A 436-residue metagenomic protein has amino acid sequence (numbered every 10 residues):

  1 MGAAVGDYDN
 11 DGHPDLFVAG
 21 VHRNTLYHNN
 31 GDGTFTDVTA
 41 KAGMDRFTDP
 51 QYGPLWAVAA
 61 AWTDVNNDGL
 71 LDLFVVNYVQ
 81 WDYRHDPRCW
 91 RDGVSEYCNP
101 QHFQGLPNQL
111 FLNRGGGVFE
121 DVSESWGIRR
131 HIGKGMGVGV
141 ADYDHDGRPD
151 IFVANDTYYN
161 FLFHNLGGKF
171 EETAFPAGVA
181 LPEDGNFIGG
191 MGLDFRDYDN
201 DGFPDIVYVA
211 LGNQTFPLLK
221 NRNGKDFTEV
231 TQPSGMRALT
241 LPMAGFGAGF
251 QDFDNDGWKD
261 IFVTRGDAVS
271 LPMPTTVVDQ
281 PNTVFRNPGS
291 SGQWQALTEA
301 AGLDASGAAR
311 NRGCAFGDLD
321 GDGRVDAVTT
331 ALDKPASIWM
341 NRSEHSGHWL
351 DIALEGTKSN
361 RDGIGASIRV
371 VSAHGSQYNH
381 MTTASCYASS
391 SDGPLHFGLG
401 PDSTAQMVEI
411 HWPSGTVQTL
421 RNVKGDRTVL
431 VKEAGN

Functional and structural regions predicted by a protein language model:
M1-A4, G43-A61, Q104, G127-G139 (+6 more regions): Repeat-based blade/solenoid architectures
M1-H13, H28, A57-L71, L112 (+7 more regions): Beta-propeller blade termini
G2-A4, Y8, H13, V18-V65 (+3 more regions): Asp-box/WD-like beta-propeller blade repeats and closely related beta-sheet repeat scaffolds
G6, A19, T63, V76 (+9 more regions): Surface-exposed loop and edge beta-strand positions of immunoglobulin-like domains
H13-G20, L73-N77, D150-N155, D201 (+4 more regions): Hydrophobic beta-strand segments that make up the repeating blades of beta-propeller and related beta-repeat
L16, D49-Q51, Y97-H102, V153 (+6 more regions): Short consensus segments that form the blades of beta-propeller domains, in both extracellular/periplasmic
R23-V38, D86-C89, S95, L106-V122 (+4 more regions): Beta-propeller blade repeat segments, especially FG-GAP/WD-type strand-to-loop junctions in 6- to 7-bladed propeller
G235, L241, V269-S270, V277-N436: Gly/Ser/Thr/Pro-enriched helix-cap/hinge segments flanking short amphipathic alpha-helices
